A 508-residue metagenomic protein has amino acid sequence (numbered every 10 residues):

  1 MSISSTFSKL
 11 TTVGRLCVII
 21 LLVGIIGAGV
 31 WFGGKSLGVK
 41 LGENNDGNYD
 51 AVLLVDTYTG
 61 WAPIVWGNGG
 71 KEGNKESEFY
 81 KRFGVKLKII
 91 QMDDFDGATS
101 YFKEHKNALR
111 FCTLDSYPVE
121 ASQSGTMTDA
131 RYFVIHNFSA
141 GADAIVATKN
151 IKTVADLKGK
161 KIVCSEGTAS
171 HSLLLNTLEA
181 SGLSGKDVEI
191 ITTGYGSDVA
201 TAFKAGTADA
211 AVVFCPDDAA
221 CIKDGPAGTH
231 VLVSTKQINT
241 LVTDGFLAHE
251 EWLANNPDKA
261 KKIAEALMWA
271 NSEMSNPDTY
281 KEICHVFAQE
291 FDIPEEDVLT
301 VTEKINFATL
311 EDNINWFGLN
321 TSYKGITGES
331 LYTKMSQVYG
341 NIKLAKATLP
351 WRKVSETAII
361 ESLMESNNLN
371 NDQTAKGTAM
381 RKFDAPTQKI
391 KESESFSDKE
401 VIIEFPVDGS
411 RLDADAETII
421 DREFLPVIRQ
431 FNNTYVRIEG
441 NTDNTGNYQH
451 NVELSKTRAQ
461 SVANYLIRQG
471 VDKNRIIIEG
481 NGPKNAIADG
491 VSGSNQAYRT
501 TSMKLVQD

Functional and structural regions predicted by a protein language model:
S4-V23, G29: N-terminal Sec-pathway targeting helices
G33-G194, A202, D209-C215, L232-T235 (+1 more regions): Short, glycine-/small- and polar/acidic-enriched structural segments that line small-molecule recognition paths
L114, K186-I191, G196-E295: Pocket-lining segment of extracytoplasmic ligand-binding domains
A155, G185-E189, T434, K473-I477 (+1 more regions): Short acidic capping loops at alpha-helix termini that bridge into adjacent secondary structure
N255-K346: Secondary-structure end/capping motifs
I326-T378: C-terminal solvent-exposed extensions
E361-Y435, S492, D508: Periplasmic peptidoglycan-binding/tethering modules of Gram-negative envelope proteins
T442-D508: Periplasmic OmpA-like peptidoglycan-binding domain that tethers envelope proteins to the cell wall
